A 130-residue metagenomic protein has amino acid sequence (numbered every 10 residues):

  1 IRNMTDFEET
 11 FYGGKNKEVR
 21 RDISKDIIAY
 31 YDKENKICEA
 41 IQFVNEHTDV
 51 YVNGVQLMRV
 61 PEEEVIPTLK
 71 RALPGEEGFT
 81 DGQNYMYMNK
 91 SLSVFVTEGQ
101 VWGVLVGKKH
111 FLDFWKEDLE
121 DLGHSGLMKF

Functional and structural regions predicted by a protein language model:
R2-K36, V55-F130: A cross-family detector of function-defining hotspots
I37-D49, V106: Intrinsically disordered, low-complexity regulatory segments enriched in Ser/Thr/Pro and charged residues
V52: Function-determining sites in protein domains
